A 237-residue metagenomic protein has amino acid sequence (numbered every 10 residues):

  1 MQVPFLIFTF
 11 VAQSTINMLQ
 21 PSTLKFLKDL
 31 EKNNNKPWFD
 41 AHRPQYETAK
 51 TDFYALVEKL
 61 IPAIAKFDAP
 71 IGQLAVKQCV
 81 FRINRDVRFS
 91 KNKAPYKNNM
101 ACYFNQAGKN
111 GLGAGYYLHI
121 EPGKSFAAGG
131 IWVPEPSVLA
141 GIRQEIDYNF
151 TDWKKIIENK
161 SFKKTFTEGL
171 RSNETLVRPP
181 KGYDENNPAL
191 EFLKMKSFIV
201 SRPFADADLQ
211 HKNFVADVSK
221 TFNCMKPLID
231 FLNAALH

Functional and structural regions predicted by a protein language model:
I7-S14: Short, positively charged and aromatic/hydrophobic N-terminal segments
S22, E31-F67, D217-H237: Contiguous, amphipathic alpha-helical segments that mediate oligomerization or scaffolding in large protein assemblies
D52-G108: Extended cationic-aromatic binding surfaces that line active-site or macromolecule-binding grooves and engage
R88-D147: Aromatic- and glycine-enriched beta-alpha-beta binding-site module
F89-K97, D206-L209, A216, K220-N223: N-terminal low-complexity, intrinsically disordered segments
P122-R178: Compact, glycine/acidic-enriched structural inserts
S137-A140, Q144-K154, N213-H237: Ampiphathic alpha-helical segments that act as solvent-exposed interaction surfaces
K154-L209: An amphipathic alpha-helical core segment
